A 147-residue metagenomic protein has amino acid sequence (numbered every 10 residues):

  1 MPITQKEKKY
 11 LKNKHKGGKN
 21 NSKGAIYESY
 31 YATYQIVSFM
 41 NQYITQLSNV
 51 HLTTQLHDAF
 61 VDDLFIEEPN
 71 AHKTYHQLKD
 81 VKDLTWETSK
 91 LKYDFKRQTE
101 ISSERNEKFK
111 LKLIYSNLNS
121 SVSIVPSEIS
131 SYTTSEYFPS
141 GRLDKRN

Functional and structural regions predicted by a protein language model:
M1-A25, N70, Q77-N147: Acidic metal-coordinating catalytic centers involved in nucleic-acid phosphodiester chemistry
S22, I26-D94: Catalytic centers of nucleases
